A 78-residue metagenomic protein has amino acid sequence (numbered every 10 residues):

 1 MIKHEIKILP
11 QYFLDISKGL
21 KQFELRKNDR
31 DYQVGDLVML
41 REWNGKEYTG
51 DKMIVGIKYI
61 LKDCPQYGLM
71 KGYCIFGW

Functional and structural regions predicted by a protein language model:
M1-W78: Catalytic phosphate/metal-binding cores of nucleic-acid and nucleotide-processing enzymes, i.e., regions that mediate
